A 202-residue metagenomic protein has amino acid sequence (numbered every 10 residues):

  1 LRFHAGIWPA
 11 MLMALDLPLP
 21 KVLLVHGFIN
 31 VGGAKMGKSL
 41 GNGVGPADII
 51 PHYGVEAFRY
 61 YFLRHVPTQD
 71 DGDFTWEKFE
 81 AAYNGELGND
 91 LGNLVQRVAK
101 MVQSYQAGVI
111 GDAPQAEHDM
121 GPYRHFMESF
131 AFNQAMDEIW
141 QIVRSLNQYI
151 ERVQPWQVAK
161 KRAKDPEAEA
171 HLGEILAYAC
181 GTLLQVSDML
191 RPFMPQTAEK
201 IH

Functional and structural regions predicted by a protein language model:
F3, L17, G41: A contiguous catalytic/ligand-binding core that recognizes phosphate-bearing ligands
A5-L15: Short active-site loop/helix that positions an aromatic residue
P9-M11, R59-V66, L184-D188: Short, hydrophobic/amphipathic alpha-helical patches that form generic packing surfaces within helical domains
M13, P51, E128: Short polybasic/polar patches that bind polyanions
K21-F28, I201: Long, charged, glycine-rich C-terminal linkers/tails
G27-P114: Catalytic adenosine-cofactor/nucleotide-binding cores of aminoacyl-tRNA synthetases and other
D70, F79-D112, M120-H202: Helix-rich, typically C-terminal accessory recognition domains appended to large enzymatic cores
